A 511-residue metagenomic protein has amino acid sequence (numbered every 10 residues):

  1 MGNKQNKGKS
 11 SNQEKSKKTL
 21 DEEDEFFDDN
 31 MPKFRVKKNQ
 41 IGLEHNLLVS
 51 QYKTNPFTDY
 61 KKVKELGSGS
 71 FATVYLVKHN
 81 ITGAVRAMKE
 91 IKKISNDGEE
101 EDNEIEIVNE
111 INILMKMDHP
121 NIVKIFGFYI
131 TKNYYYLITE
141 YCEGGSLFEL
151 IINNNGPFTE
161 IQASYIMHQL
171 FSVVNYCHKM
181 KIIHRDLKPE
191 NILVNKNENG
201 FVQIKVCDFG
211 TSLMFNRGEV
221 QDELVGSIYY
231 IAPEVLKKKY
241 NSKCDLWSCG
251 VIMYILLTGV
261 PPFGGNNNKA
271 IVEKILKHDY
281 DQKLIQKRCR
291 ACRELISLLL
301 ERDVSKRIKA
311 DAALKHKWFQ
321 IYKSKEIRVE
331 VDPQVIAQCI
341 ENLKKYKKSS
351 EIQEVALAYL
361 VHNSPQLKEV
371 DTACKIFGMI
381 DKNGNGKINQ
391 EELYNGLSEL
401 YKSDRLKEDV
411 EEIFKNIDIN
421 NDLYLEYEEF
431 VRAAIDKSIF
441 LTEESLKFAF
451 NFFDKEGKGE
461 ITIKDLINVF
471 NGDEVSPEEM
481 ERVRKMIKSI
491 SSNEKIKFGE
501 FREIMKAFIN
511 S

Functional and structural regions predicted by a protein language model:
V63-S70, V74: Protein kinase glycine-rich loop
T73-S95: Glycine-rich ATP phosphate-binding loop
E90-M117: Conserved N-lobe beta3->alphaC-helix segment of eukaryotic protein kinase catalytic domains
G127-F128: A short, aromatic-enriched beta-strand patch in the conserved N-lobe beta-sheet of the protein kinase catalytic domain
N133-S146: Conserved short submotifs of the Hanks-type protein kinase catalytic core that shape the nucleotide-binding pocket
I166-M167: Activation segment signature within eukaryotic-like protein kinase domains
L357-A358, I388-K402, E426-K437, I461-V475 (+1 more regions): Amphipathic regulatory helices of Ca2+-sensor modules
